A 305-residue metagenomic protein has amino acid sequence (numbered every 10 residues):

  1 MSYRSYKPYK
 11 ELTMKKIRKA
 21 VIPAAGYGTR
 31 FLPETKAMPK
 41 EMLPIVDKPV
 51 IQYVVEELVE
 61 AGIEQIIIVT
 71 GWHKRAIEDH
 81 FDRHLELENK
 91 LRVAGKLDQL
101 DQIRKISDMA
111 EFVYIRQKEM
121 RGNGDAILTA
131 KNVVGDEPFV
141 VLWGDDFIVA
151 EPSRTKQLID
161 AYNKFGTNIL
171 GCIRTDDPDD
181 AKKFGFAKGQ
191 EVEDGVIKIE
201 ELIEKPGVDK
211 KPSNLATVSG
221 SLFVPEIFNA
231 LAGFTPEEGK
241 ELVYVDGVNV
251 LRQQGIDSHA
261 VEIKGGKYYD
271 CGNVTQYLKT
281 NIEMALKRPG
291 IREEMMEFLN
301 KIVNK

Functional and structural regions predicted by a protein language model:
Y3-T13: Short, Lys/Arg-enriched N-terminal segments with co-localized hydrophobic residues within the first ~10-30 amino acids
K15-R92, S153-Q157: N-terminal glycine-rich phosphate-binding loop and ensuing alpha1 helix
K19, E64-I66, E111, P138 (+3 more regions): Residues at the starts of beta-strands that form the adenosine-phosphate
M42, F112-Y114, N168-L170, S258-A260 (+1 more regions): Conserved beta-strand scaffold positions in the cores of enzyme catalytic domains, especially in NTP/NDP-utilizing
V50-Y53, D125-T129, G247: Well-ordered alpha-helical segments embedded in enzymatic catalytic cores
L87-N89, L97-G189, A232: Conserved beta-loop-beta/alpha segment of the NTase-like Rossmann-fold superfamily that binds/positions NTPs
V140, I159, N163, E191-E297: Catalytic-core segments of class I nucleotidyltransferases/pyrophosphorylases that form NMP-activated intermediates
